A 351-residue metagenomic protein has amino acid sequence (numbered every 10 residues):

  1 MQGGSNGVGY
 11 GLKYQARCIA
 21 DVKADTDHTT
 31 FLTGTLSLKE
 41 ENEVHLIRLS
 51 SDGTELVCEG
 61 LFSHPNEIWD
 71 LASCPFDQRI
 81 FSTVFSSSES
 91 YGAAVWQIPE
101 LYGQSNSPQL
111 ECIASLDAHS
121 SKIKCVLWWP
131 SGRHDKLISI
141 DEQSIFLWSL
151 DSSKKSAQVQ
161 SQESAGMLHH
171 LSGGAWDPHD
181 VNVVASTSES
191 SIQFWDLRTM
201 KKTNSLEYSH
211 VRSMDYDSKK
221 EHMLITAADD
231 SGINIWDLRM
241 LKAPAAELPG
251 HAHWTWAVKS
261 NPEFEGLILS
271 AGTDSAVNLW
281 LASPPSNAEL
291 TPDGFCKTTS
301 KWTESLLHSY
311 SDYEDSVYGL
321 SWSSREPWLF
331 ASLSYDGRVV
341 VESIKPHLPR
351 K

Functional and structural regions predicted by a protein language model:
M1-Y10, V22-F62, S86-E111, D151 (+2 more regions): Beta-propeller domains
Y10-A16, L61-I68, L116-I123, Q162-L171 (+4 more regions): WD40/WD-repeat beta-propeller blade N-cap
V22-H28, A72-Q78, L127-H134, G174-V181 (+5 more regions): Loop/turn segments within WD40 beta-propeller blades
F31-S37, F81-S86, K136-D141, V183-T187 (+3 more regions): Conserved beta-strand element within WD40/beta-propeller blades
S37-H45, S87-A94, K124, Q143-F146 (+8 more regions): Short coil/turn segments within WD40 beta-propeller repeats
S50-D52, I98-L101, L150-S153, L197-M200 (+3 more regions): Short loop/turn segments that connect beta-strands within beta-propeller blades
V95-G132, K136, Q158-H170: Asp-box/WD-like beta-propeller blade repeats and closely related beta-sheet repeat scaffolds
A252-S300: Loop/turn-rich, solvent-exposed surfaces of beta-rich toroidal or solenoidal domains
